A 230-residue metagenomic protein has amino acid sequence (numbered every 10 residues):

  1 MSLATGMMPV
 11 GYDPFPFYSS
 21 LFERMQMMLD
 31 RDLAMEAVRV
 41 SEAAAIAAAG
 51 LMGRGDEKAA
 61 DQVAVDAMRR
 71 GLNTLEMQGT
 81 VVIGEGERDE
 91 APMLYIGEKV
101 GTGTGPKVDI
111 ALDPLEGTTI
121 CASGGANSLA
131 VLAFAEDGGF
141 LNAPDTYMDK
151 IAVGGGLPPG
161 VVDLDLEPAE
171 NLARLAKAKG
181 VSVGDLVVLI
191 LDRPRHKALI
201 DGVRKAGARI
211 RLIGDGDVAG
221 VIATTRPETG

Functional and structural regions predicted by a protein language model:
L3, M7-P9, D13, Y18-A111 (+2 more regions): N-terminal subdomain of lithium-sensitive/metallo-dependent phosphomonoesterases centered on the IMPase/IPPase/PAP
A34, V38, V161, D165 (+2 more regions): Short acidic-aromatic active-site loops that bind/stabilize oxyanions
N73-T74, K99-G105, D113, C121-G125 (+4 more regions): Solvent-exposed alpha-helices and their adjacent loops that cap or buttress functional pockets in soluble metabolic
V81-E85, I110-L112, C121-S123, N142-A143 (+3 more regions): General beta-strand structural signal in soluble alpha/beta enzymes
G105-E116, I120-L141: DPxDG-like acidic metal-binding loop motif
A135-P159, D163: Flexible glycine-/small-residue-enriched beta->alpha junction loops that bind anionic phosphate/pyrophosphate groups
L166-G230: An extended, acidic
